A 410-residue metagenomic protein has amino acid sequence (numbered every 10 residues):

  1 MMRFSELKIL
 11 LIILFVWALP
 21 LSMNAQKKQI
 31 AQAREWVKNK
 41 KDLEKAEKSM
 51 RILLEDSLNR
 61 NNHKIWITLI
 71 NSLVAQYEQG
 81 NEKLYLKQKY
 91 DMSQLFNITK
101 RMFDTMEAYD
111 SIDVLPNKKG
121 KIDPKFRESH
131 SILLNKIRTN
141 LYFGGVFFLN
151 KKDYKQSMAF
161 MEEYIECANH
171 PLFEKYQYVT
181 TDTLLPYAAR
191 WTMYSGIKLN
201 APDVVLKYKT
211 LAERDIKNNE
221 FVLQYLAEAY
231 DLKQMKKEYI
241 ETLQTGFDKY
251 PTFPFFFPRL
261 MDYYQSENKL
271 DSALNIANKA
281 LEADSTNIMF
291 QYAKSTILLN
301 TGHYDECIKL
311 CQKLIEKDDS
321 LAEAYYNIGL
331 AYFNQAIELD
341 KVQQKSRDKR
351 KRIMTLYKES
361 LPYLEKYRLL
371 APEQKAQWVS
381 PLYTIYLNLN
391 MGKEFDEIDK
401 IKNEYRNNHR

Functional and structural regions predicted by a protein language model:
Q26-D91: Start-of-domain marker
Q32-A33, K45, L69, Q76 (+9 more regions): Structural register within alpha-helical repeat arrays
I52-E55, S111, E166, L211-R214 (+6 more regions): Conserved structural position within tetratricopeptide repeats
S57-R60, N169, I216-K217, P251 (+4 more regions): Short coil turns that delineate tetratricopeptide repeat
I65, F173-Q177, A188, F221-V222 (+4 more regions): TPR alpha-solenoid repeat register
S72-K152, F160, C167-P186, F333-Y363: Short coil/linker segments at helix-helix boundaries
